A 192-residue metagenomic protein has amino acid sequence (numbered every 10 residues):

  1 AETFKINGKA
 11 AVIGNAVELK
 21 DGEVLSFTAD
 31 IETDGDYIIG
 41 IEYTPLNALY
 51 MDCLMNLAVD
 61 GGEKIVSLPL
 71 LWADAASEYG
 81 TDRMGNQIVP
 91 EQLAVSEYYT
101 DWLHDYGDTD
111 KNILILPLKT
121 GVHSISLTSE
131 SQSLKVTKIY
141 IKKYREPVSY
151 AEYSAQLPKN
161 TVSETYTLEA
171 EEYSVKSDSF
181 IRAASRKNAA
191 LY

Functional and structural regions predicted by a protein language model:
A1-Y192: Extracytoplasmic
